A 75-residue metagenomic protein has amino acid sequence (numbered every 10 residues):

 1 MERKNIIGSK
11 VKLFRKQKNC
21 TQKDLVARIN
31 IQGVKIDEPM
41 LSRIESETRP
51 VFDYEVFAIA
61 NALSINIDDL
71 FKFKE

Functional and structural regions predicted by a protein language model:
M1-K18: A short, Lys/Arg-rich alpha-helix, primarily the initiator
V11, Q22, E38, D53-V56: Helix-turn-helix DNA-binding elements, focusing on the entry/boundary residues of the two helices that contact DNA
R15, V26, N30, A60: The alpha-helix within a helix-turn-helix
C20-R43: Short alpha-helical DNA-recognition segment
I29, E45, E55, K74: DNA major-groove recognition helix of helix-turn-helix
Y54-D69: DNA major-groove recognition helix of helix-turn-helix/homeodomain DNA-binding modules
D69-E75: Short amphipathic recognition helices of helix-turn-helix/homeodomain-type DNA-binding modules
